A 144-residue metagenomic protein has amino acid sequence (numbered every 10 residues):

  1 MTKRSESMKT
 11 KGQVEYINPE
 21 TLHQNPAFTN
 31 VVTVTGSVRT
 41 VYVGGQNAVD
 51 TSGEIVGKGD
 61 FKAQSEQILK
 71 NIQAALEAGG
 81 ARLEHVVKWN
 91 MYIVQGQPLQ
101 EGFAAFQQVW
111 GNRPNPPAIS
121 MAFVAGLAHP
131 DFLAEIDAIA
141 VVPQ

Functional and structural regions predicted by a protein language model:
M1-K70, A74-V87, I93-Q144: N-terminal presequence-like segments and the immediate start of the first folded domain
